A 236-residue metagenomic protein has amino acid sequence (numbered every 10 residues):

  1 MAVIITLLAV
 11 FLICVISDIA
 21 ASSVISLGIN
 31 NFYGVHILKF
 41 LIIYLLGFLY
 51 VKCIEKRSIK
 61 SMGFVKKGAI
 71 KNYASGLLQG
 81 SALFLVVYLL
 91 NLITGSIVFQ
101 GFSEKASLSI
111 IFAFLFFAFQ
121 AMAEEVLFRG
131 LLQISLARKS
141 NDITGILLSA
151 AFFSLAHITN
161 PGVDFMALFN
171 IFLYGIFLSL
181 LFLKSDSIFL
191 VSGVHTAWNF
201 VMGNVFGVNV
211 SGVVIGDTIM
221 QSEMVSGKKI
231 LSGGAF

Functional and structural regions predicted by a protein language model:
M1-S58, G203-F236: N-terminal, membrane-interfacial amphipathic/helix-forming hydrophobic leader that caps and precedes the first
I4-L8, G34-I37, Y73-L78, I110-I111 (+3 more regions): Hydrophobic alpha-helical transmembrane segments
I13-I25, L46, Y50, I54 (+8 more regions): Alpha-helical membrane-inserting segments
S17-H36, S58-V126, Q133-R138: Juxtamembrane helix-loop-helix connectors linking adjacent transmembrane helices in multi-pass membrane enzymes
I37-L45, S107-F114, A123, L168-I176: Membrane-embedded alpha-helical segments of multi-pass membrane proteins, especially the transmembrane helices
F117-A121, N141-I158, I171-F172: Small-polar-interrupted transmembrane alpha-helices in polytopic inner-membrane proteins
A123-L148, L180-S187: Membrane-interface helix/loop boundary segments of multi-pass membrane proteins
A167-I230: Functionally important transmembrane alpha-helices
